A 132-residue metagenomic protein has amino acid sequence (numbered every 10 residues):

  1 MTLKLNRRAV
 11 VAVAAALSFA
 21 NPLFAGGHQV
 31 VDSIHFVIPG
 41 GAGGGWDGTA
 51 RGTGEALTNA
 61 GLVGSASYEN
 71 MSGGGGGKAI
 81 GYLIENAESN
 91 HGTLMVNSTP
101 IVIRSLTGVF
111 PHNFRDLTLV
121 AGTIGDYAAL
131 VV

Functional and structural regions predicted by a protein language model:
M1-K4: N-terminal secretory signal peptides that target proteins for export/translocation
N6-V11: N-terminal export leaders
A20-P22: N-terminal signal peptide c-region/cleavage motif recognized by signal peptidases
F24-L117: N-terminal (or domain-start) structured segment
A121-V132: Hydrophobic/proline-rich hinge and linker segments of small-molecule sensing/allosteric domains, predominantly
